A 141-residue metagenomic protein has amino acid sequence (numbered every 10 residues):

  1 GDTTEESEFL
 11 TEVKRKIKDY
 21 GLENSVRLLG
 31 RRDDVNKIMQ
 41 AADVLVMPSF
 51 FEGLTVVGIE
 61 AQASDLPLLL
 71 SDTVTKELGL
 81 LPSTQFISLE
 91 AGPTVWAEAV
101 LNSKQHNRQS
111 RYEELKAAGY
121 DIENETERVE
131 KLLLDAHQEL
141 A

Functional and structural regions predicted by a protein language model:
G1-T11: Glycosyltransferase donor-sugar binding loop
L10-G30: Nucleotide-activated donor-binding/catalytic signature segment of Leloir-type glycosyltransferases, i.e., the conserved
R31, F50: Aromatic "clamp/platform" in nucleotide-sugar-dependent glycosyltransferases that forms part of the donor/acceptor
L45-V46: A short hydrophobic beta-strand element within the catalytic core of glycosyltransferases that build diverse glycans
T55-G58: Short glycine/serine-rich donor-binding loops of glycosyltransferases
P67-S71, K76: Short hydrophobic beta-strand element within catalytic cores of glycosyltransferases and related nucleotide-activated
E77-K104, E123: Change "using UDP/GDP/dTDP sugars" to "using nucleotide sugars
N107-A141: A charged, aromatic-enriched C-terminal amphipathic alpha-helix characteristic of glycosyltransferases across folds
